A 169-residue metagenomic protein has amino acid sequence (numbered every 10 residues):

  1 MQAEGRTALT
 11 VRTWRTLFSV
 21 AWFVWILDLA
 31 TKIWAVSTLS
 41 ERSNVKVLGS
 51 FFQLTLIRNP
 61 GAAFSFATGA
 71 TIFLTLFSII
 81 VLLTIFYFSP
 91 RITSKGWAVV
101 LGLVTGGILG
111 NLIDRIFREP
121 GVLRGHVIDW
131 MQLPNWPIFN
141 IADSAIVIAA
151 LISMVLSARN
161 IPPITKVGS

Functional and structural regions predicted by a protein language model:
M1-S169: Alpha-helical transmembrane bundles and membrane-interface segments of multipass inner-membrane proteins
